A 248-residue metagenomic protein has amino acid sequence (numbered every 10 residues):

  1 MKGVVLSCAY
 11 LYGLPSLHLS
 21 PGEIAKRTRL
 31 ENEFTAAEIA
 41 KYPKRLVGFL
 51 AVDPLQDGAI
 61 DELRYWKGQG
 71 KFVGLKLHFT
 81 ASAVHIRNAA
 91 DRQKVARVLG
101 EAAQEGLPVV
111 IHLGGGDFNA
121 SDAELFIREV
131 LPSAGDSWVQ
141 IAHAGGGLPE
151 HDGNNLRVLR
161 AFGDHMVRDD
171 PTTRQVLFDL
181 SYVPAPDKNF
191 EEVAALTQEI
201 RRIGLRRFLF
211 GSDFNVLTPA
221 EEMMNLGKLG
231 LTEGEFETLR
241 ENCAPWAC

Functional and structural regions predicted by a protein language model:
M1-K2, R64-Y65, I203-L209, N215-C248: Mid-to-C-terminal alpha-helical segments outside catalytic/metal-binding sites
M1-Y10, G70: Catalytic domains of carbohydrate-active enzymes, especially glycoside hydrolases
G3, T35, G48, L75 (+5 more regions): Divalent metal-coordination and catalytic microenvironments
A9-L11, V52-P54, F79-A81, G115-D117 (+3 more regions): Active-site-proximal loop/turn and secondary-structure-junction residues that shape catalytic pockets, frequently
L14, D187-K188, L217-A220: Short active-site-adjacent structural elements
P15-S121: Active-site gating/metal-coordination segments in enzymes
F34-A37, D61, Y65, R97 (+6 more regions): Alpha-helical elements of Rossmann-like donor-binding domains used by nucleotide-donor carbohydrate transfer enzymes
V73-G74, R87-L209: Catalytic pocket-lining loop regions of alpha/beta-barrel enzymes, especially the amidohydrolase/enolase/GH5 lineages
